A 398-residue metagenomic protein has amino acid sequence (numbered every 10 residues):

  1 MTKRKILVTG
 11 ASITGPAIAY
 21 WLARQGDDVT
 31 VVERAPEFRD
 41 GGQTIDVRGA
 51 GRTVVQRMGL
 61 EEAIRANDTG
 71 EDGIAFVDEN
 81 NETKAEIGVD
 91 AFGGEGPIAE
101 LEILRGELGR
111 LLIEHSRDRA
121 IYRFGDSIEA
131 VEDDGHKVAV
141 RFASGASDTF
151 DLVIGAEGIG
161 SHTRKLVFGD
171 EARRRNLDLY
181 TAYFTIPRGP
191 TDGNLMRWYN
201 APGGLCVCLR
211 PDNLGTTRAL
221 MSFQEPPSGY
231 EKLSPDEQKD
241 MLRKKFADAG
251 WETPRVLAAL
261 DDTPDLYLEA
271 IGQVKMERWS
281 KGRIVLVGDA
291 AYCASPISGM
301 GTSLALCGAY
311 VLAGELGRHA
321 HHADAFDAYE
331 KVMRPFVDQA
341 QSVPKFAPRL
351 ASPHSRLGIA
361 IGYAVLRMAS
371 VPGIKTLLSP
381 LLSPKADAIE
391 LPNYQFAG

Functional and structural regions predicted by a protein language model:
T2-R4, R24, A66, N81 (+3 more regions): C-terminal helical "tail/cap" subdomain of flavin- and related membrane-associated enzymes
T2-T9, A23, R48-T185, P226-K245 (+2 more regions): Conserved N-terminal helical subregion
L7-R24, D28-P36, I154-G155, A182 (+2 more regions): Conserved mid-domain beta->alpha element of the FAD-binding
D27, L60, W251: Short phosphate-binding/catalytic loops that engage adenosine nucleotides
E37-T53: Conserved N-terminal glycine-rich FAD pyrophosphate-binding loop of Rossmann-like flavoproteins
D133-D134, R210-D212: Short beta-strand micro-motifs enriched in acidic
L177-R210, E231-L233: Flavin-dependent oxidoreductases
R188-G189, P202-G203, D212-T217, F223-S298 (+1 more regions): FAD/FMN-dependent oxidoreductases across multiple families
